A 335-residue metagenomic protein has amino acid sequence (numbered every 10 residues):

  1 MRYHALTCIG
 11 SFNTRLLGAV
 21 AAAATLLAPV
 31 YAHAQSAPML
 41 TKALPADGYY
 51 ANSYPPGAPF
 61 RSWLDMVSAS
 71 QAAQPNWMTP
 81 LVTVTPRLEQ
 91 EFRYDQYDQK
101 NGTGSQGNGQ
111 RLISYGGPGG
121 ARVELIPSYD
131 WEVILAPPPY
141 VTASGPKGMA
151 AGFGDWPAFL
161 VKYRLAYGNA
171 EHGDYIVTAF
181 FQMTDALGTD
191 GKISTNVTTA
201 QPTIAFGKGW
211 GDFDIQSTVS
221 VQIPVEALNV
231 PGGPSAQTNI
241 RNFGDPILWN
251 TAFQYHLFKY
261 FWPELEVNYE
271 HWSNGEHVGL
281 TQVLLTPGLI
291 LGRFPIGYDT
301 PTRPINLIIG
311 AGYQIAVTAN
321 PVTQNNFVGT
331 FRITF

Functional and structural regions predicted by a protein language model:
M1-F60: Cleavable N-terminal export/targeting peptides
A34-F335: Transmembrane beta-barrel domains of Gram-negative outer membranes and organellar outer membranes
